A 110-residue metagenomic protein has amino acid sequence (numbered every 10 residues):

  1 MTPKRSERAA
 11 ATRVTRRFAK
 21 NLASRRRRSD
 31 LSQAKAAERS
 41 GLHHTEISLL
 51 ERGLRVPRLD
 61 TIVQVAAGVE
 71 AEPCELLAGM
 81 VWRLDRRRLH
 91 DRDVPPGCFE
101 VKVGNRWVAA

Functional and structural regions predicted by a protein language model:
T2-R28: A short, Lys/Arg-rich alpha-helix, primarily the initiator
P3-K4, A78-A110: Short, charged recognition helix plus adjacent turn of helix-turn-helix-like nucleic-acid-binding domains
L22, Q33, H44, L59-I62: Helix-turn-helix DNA-binding elements, focusing on the entry/boundary residues of the two helices that contact DNA
R26, A37, A66: The alpha-helix within a helix-turn-helix
D30-R52: Short alpha-helical DNA-recognition segment
G41, D60-E75: DNA major-groove recognition helix of helix-turn-helix/homeodomain DNA-binding modules
